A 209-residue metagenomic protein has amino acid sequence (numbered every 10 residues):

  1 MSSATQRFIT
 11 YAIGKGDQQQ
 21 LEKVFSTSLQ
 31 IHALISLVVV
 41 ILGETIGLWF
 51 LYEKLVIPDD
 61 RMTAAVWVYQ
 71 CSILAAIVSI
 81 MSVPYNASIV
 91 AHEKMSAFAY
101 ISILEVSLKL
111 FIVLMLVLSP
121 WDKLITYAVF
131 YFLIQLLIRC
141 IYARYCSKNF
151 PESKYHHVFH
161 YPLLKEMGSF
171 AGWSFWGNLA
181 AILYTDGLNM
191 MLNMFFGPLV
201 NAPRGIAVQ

Functional and structural regions predicted by a protein language model:
M1-I13, S28-V39, L74-S82, I138 (+2 more regions): Small-residue-rich midsections of specific transmembrane alpha-helices
M1-L34, L51-I57, Y85, V90-A97: Transmembrane-helix boundary and interhelical linker motifs in polytopic inner-membrane proteins
L29-V56, F111, M115: Alpha-helical transmembrane segments of multi-pass membrane transport and lipid-handling proteins
I31, V66-C71, K94-F98, S169-W176: Short alpha-helical transmembrane interface motifs in multi-pass membrane proteins
T45-L48, I57-S82, A99, I103 (+2 more regions): Alpha-helical transmembrane segments of multi-pass membrane proteins
Y52-V56, V117-P120, I182-Q209: Helix-terminus/linker motif at the lipid-water interface of multi-pass membrane proteins
Q70, A99-N149, E166-F170, N201-Q209: Hydrophobic alpha-helical transmembrane segments
L124-F130, Y142-M190, M194, L199-V200: Interhelical loop/hinge segments that connect adjacent transmembrane helices in multipass membrane
